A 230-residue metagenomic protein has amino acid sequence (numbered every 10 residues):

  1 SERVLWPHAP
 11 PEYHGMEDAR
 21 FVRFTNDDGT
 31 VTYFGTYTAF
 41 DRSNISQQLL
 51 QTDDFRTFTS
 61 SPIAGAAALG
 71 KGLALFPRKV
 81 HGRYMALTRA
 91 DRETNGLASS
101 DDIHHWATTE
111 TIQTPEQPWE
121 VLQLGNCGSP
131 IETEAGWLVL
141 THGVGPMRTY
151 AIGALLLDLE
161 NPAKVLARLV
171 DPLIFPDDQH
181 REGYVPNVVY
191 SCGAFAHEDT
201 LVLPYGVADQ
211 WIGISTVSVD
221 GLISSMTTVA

Functional and structural regions predicted by a protein language model:
S1-H14, V22-A74, R78-L122, E132-Y184 (+2 more regions): Beta-rich carbohydrate-recognition and catalytic domains
D18-R20, C127, G183-A194: Signature of short aromatic-glycine-proline-rich micro-motifs recurring in repeat-based ectodomains
